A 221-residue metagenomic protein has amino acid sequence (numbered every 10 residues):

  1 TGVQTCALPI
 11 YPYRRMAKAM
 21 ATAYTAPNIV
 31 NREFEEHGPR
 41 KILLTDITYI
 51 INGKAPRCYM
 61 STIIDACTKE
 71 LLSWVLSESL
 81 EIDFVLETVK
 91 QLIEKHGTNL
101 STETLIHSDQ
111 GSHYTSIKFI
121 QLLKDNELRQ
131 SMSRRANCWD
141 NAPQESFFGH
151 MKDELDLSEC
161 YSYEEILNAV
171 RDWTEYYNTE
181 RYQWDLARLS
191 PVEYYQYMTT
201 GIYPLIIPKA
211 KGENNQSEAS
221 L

Functional and structural regions predicted by a protein language model:
T5-P39, V192-T199: Basic, flexible linker segments flanking DNA-binding modules in nucleic acid-interacting mobile-element proteins
M16-A21, S108-Q110, S116-I117, M132-K152 (+2 more regions): RNase H-like two-metal-ion nuclease catalytic core shared by retroviral integrases and related mobile-element nucleases
V30, D46, I63, K69 (+9 more regions): Mobile genetic element proteins and their domesticated derivatives, centered on retroelements and DNA transposons
R32-L72, E78-S79: An active-site-proximal beta-strand-loop segment
P56, V75-N99: Active-site beta-loop-alpha junctions of metal-dependent nucleic acid enzymes, especially the RNase H-like/DDE
E70-W74, Q130-S133, L157-E159: Short small-residue beta-strand/loop micro-motif enriched in glycine and branched aliphatics
K124-L128, K152-L221: C-terminal domain-tail junction helix/linker
